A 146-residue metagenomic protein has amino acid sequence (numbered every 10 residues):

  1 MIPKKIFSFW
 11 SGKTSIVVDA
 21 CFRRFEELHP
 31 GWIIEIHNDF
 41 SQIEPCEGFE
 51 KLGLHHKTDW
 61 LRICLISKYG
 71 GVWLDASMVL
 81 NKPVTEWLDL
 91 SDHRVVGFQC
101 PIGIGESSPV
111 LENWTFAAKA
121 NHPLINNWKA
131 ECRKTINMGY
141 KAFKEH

Functional and structural regions predicted by a protein language model:
M1-D59, L74-H146: Glycosyltransferase-associated regions of secretory-pathway enzymes, highlighting luminal stem/catalytic domains
W60-G71: Small-residue hinge/turn detector
